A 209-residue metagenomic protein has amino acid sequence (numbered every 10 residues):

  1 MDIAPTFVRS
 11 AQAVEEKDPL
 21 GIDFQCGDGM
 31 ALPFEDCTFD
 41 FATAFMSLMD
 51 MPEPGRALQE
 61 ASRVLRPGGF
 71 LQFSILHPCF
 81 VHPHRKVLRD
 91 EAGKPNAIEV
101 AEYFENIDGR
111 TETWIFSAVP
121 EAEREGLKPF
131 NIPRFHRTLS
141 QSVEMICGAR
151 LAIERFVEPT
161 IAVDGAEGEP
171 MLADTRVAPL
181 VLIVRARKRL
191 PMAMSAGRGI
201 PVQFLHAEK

Functional and structural regions predicted by a protein language model:
M1-A31: Class I SAM-dependent methyltransferase SAM/SAH-binding core
Q12, L58-S62, V143, C147: A structural alpha-helix within SAM-dependent methyltransferase catalytic domains
M30-A42: A short acidic, Gly/Pro-enriched loop at the edge of an enzyme's catalytic core that lines a small-molecule cofactor
D40-P54: A short SAM/SAH-binding and catalytic strip from SAM-dependent methyltransferases
G55-F70: A short glycine-rich, Lys/Arg-flanked "PGG" loop and its adjoining helix->strand segment in the class I
F70-V119: Conserved class I S-adenosyl-L-methionine
I132-F156: Short alpha-helix
A149-L151, E169-K209: Core SAM-dependent methyltransferase catalytic element
